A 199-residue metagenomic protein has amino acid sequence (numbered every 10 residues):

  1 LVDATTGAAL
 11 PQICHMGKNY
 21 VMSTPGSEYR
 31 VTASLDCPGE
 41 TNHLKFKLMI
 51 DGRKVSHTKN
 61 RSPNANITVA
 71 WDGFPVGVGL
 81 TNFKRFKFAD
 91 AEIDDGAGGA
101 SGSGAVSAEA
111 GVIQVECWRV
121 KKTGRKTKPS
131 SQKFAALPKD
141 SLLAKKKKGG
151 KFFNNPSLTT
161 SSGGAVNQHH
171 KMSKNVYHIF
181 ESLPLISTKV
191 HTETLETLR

Functional and structural regions predicted by a protein language model:
L1-R199: Disordered propeptide/prodomain
